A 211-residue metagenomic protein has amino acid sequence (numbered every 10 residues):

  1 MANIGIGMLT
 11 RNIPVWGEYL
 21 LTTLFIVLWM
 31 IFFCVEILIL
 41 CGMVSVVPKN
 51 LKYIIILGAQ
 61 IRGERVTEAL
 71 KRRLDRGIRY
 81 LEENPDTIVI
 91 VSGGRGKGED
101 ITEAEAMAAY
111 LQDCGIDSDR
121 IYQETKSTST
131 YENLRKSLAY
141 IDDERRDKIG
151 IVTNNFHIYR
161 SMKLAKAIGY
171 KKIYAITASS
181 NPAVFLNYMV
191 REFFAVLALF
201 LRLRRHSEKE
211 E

Functional and structural regions predicted by a protein language model:
A2-S45: Transmembrane alpha-helices and immediately adjacent membrane-cytoplasm interface residues in multi-pass integral
T10-I13, I90, E124, R204-E208: Solvent-exposed, charged interface segments at domain starts and junctions
C34-M189: A structural signal for short, hydrophobic/glycine-enriched beta-strand patches
P85, S207-E211: A structured, mid-to-C-terminal "fold-capping" secondary-structure block
F185-E208: A transmembrane-helix-recognition feature enriched in membrane-embedded lipid enzymes and envelope glyco-/phospholipid
